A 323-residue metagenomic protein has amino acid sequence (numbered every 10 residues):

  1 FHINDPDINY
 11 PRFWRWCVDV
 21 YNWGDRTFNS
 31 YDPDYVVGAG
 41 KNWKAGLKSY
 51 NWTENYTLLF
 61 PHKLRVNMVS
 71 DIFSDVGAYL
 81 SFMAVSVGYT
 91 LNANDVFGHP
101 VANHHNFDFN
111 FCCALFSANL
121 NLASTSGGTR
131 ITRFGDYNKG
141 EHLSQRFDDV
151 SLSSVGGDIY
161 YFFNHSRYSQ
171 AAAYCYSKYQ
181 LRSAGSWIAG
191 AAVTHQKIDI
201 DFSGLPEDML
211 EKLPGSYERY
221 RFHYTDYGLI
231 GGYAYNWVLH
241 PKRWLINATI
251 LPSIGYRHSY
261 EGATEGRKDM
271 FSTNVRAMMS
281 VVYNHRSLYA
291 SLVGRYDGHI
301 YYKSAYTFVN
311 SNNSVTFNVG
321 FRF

Functional and structural regions predicted by a protein language model:
F1-N9, C17, T27-N42, N164-G185 (+2 more regions): Short loop/turn motifs that connect adjacent beta-strands in outer-membrane beta-barrel proteins
A39-A45, S74, M83-V85, H105 (+7 more regions): Outer-envelope beta-barrel architecture signal
S49-N55, F82-S86, L91-D95, C113-L115 (+8 more regions): Transmembrane beta-strands of outer-membrane beta-barrel pores
W52-D75, S86-P100: Surface-exposed strand-loop-strand hairpins of Gram-negative outer-membrane beta-barrel proteins
V66-S70, F97-N103, F147-S151, Y220-T225 (+2 more regions): Replace "Gram-negative outer membrane beta-barrel proteins" with "bacterial and organellar outer membrane beta-barrel
D108-H223, R295: Outer-membrane pore/translocation modules
G156-I159, S311-F323: Outer-membrane beta-barrel "beta-signal"
Q196-M278, V282-S287: Outer-membrane beta-barrel transmembrane domain signature
